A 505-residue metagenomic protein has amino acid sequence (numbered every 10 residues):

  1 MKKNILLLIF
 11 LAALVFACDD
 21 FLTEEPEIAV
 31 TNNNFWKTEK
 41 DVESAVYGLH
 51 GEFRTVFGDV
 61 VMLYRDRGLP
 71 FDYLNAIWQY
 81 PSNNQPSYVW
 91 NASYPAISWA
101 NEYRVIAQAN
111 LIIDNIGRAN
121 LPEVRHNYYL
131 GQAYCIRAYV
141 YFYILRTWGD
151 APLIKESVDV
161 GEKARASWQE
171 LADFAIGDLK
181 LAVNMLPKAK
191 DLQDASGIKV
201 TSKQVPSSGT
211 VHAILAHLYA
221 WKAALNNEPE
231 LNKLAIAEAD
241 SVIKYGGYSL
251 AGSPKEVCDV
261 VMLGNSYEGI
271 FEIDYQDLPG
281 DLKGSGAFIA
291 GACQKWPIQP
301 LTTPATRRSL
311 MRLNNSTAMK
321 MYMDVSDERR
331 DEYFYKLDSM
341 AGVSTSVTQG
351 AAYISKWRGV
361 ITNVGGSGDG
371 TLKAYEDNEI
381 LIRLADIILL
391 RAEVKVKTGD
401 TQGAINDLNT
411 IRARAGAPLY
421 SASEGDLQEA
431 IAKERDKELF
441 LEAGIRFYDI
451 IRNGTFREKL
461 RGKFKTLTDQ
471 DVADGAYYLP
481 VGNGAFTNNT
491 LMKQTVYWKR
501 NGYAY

Functional and structural regions predicted by a protein language model:
C18-L69, L111, K499-Y505: Acidic, glycine-rich segments characteristic of secretory precursors and extracytoplasmic regions
N33, D59-N75, I154, P187-V211 (+2 more regions): Short, surface-exposed recognition loops and adjoining beta-strand edges that mediate ligand/DNA contacts, enriched
T38-T55, W78-W148, V160-E170, L179-D191 (+1 more regions): Conserved, well-structured interaction surfaces
K40-D41, V46, H50, F57 (+4 more regions): Elongated scaffold/linker segments in the mid-to-C-terminal portions of large proteins
